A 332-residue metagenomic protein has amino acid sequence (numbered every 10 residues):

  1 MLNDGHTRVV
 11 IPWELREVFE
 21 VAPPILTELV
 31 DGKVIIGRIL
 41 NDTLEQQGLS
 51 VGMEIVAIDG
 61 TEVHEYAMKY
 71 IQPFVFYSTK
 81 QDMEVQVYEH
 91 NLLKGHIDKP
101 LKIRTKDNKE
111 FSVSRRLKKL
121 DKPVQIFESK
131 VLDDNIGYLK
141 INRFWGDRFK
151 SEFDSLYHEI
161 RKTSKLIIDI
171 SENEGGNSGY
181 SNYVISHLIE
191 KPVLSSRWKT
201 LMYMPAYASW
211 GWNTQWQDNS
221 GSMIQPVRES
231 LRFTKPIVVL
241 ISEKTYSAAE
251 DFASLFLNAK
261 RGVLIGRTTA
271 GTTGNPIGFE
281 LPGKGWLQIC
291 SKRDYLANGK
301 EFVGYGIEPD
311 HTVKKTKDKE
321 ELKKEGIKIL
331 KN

Functional and structural regions predicted by a protein language model:
M1-L166, E172-G175, G179-S186, E190-S196 (+5 more regions): Flexible, low-complexity junctional segments that flank or bridge functional domains
I39, K140-F144, D169-E172, K199-L201 (+3 more regions): Active-site-proximal beta-strand/loop segments in catalytic clefts of secreted hydrolases
Y157-E159, I224-E229, S254-L255: Mature extracellular/periplasmic domains of secretome proteins
T163-I167, R232-V238, K260: Short, surface-exposed connector motifs at secondary-structure boundaries
G175-P236, G274-E280, S291-Y295, E301-F302 (+1 more regions): Gly/Ser/Thr-rich loop/hinge elements
P236-N258, V263-A270: Extended C-terminal subregions enriched in glycine
E250, L255, E321-N332: Solvent-exposed alpha-helical segments and adjacent loops that form catalytic or protein-interaction surfaces
L257, L264-P282, L287-I289, F302-H311: C-terminal soluble interaction/assembly domains
